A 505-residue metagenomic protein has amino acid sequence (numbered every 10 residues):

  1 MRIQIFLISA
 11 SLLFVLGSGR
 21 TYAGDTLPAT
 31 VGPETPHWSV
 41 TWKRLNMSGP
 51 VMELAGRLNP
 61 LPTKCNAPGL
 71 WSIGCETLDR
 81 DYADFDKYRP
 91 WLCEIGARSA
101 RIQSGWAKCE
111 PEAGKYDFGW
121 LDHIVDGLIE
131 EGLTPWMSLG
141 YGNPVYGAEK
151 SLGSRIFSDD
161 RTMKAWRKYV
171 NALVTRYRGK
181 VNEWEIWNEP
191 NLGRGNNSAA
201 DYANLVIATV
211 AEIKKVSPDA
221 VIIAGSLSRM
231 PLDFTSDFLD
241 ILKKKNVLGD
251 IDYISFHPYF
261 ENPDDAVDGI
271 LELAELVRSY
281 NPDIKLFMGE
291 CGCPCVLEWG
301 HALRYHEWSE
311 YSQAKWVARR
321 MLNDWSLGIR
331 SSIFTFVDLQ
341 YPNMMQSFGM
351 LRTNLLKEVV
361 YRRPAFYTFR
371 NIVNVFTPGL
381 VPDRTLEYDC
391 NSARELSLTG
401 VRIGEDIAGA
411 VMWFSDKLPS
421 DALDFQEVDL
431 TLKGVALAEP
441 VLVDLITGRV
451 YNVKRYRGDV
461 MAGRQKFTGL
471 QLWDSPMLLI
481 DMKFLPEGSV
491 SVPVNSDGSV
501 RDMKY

Functional and structural regions predicted by a protein language model:
L7-V15: Bacterial N-terminal signal peptides
G19-I95, F484-Y505: Mature N-terminal, pre-catalytic/accessory segment of carbohydrate-active enzymes
L92-I251, E261: Substrate-binding cleft and catalytic face of glycoside hydrolase catalytic domains, especially the flexible beta-alpha
A199-N323, L327-S331: Noncatalytic carbohydrate-binding groove/subsite architecture in carbohydrate-active enzymes
C293-F376, D383-A393: Aromatic/acidic polysaccharide-binding cleft in carbohydrate-active enzymes
Y388-L437, M477, F484: Carbohydrate-binding surface patches
T431-Y451: Solvent-exposed beta-hairpin/edge-strand motifs
N452-Y505: C-terminal beta-strand-rich structural cap/linker in extracellular carbohydrate-active enzymes
